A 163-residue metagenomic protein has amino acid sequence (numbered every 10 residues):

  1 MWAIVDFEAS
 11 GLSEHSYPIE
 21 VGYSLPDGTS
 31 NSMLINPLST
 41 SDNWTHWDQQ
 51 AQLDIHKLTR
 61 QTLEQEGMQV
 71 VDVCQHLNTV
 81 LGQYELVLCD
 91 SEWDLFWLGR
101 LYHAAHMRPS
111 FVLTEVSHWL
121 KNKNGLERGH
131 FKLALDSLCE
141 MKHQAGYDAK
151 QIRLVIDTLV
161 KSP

Functional and structural regions predicted by a protein language model:
W2-A3, F7-L95: Conserved non-catalytic scaffold segment of RNase H-like nuclease domains
S39-D42, W47-L53, R60, E115-R153: Active-site-proximal helix-loop-helix substrate-binding element of RNase H-like nuclease domains
Q52-I55, E66, V80, L101 (+2 more regions): Residues that form generic nucleotide/phosphate-binding pockets
E85-S91, W97-L101, H130-P163: Acidic, Mg2+-coordinating catalytic module of metal-dependent nucleases/exonucleases that use a two-metal-ion mechanism
W93-L113: Substrate-recognition/cap helix-loop segment adjacent to the acidic, metal-dependent catalytic center of Asp-based
P109, S117-L120, P163: Short non-domain terminal segments
